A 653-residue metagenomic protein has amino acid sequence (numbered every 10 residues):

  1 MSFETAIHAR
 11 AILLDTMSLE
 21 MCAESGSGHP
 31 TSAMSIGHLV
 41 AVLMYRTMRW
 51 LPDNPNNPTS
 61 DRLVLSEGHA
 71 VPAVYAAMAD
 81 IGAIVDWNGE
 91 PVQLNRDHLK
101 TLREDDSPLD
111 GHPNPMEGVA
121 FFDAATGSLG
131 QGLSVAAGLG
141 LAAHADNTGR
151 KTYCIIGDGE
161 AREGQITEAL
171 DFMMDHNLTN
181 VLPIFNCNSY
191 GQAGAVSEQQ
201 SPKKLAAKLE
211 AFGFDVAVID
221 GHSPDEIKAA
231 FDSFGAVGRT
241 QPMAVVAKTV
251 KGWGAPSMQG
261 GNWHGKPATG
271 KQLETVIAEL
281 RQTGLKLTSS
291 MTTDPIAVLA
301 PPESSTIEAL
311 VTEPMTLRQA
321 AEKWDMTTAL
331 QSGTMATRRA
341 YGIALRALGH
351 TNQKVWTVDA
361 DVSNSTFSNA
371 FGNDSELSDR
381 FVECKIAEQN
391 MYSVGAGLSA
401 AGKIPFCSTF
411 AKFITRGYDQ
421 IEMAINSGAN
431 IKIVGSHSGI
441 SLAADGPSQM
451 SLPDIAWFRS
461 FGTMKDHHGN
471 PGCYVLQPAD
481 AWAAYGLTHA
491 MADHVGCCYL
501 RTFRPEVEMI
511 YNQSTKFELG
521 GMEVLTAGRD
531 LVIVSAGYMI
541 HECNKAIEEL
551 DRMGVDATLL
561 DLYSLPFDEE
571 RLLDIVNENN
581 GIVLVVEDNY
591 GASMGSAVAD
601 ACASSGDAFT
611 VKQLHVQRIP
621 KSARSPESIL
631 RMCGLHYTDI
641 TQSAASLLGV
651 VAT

Functional and structural regions predicted by a protein language model:
H8, T101-F122, Q131, V135 (+7 more regions): Thiamine diphosphate
A11-S27, N186-N188: N-terminal capping segment at the start of a domain
S18-M21, M34-H176, E198, N369 (+1 more regions): Cofactor-binding active-site loop characterized by glycine-rich and histidine/acidic residues
A83-L94, H98, M174-N186, E383 (+2 more regions): A glycine-rich helix N-cap at a beta->alpha junction
N114-N180, S363-H437, L452, E569-L572 (+1 more regions): Thiamine diphosphate
N147-T148, S197-A230, Q282-L285, S289 (+4 more regions): Conserved thiamine diphosphate
Q259, E322, G469-Q477, A481-L519: Catalytic domains of riboflavin
A300-I404, A411: Non-catalytic terminal/interface segments that mediate subunit docking, oligomerization, and allosteric communication
